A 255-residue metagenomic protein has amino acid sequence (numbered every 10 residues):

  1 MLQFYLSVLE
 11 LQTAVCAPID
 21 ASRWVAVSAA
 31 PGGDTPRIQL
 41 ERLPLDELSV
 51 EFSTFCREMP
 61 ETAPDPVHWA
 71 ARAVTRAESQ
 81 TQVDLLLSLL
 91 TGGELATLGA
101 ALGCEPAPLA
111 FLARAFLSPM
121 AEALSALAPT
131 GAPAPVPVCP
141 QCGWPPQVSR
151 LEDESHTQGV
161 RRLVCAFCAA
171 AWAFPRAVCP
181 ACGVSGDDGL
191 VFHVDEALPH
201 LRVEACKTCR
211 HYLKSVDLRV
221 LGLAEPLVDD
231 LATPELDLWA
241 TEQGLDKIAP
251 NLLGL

Functional and structural regions predicted by a protein language model:
M1-A128: N-terminal alpha-helical interaction blocks
M1-T35, T208, Y212, V216-L255: Charged, low-complexity interaction segments
A107-L112, P146-D153, A240-L245, L252-L255: Short N-terminal helix-initiation segments at or just after the protein's N-terminus
A123-W239: Cys/His-clustered metal-coordination modules, chiefly Zn-binding fingers
